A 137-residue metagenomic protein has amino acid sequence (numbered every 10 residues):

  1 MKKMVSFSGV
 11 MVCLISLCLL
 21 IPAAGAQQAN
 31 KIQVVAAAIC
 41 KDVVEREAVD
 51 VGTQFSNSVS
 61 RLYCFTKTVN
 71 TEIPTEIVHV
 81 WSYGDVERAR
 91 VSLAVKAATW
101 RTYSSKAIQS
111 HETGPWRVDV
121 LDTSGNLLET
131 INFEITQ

Functional and structural regions predicted by a protein language model:
G9-L20: Bacterial N-terminal signal peptides
A26-S58: Short, compositionally biased P/S/T/A/G/V-rich stretches that sit at domain boundaries
L62-V69: Short edge beta-strand/loop segments characteristic of extracellular beta-sandwich folds
F65, W100-I108: Exposed aromatic-hydrophobic patches
P74, T113-P115: Extracellular Ig-like/FN3 beta-sandwich strand-entry sites
H79-Y83, V120: Conserved aromatic beta-strand anchor motif in extracellular beta-sandwich/beta-rich domains
A94-W100: Short proline/glycine- and polar residue-rich coil/turn motifs
R117-E134: Short, exposed beta-strand-loop hairpins at the edges of beta-sheets in extracellular/periplasmic proteins
